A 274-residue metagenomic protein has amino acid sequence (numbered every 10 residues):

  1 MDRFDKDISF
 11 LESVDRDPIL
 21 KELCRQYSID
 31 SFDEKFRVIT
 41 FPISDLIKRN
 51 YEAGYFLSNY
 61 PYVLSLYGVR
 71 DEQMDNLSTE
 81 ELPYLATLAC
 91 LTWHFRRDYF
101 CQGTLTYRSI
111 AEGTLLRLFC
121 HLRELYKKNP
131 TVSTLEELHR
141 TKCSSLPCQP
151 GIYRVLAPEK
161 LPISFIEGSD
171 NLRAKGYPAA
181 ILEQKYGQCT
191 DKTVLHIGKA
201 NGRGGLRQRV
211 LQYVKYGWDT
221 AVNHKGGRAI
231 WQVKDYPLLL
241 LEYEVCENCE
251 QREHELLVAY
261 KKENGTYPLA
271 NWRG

Functional and structural regions predicted by a protein language model:
M1-L57, R117: Short terminal alpha-helical segments
I19-V38, D75-T79, F95-I110: Charged, low-complexity interaction regions
D45, L57-G68, A86-W93: Amphipathic alpha-helical repeat scaffolds of TPR domains
Y51, Y55, F95-R97, G202: Short alpha-helix boundary/capping elements
Y67-L85: Short, charge/polar-rich alpha-helical segments
L88-K127: Amphipathic alpha-helical binding modules
K128-G274: Boundary/linker segments flanking structured domains
